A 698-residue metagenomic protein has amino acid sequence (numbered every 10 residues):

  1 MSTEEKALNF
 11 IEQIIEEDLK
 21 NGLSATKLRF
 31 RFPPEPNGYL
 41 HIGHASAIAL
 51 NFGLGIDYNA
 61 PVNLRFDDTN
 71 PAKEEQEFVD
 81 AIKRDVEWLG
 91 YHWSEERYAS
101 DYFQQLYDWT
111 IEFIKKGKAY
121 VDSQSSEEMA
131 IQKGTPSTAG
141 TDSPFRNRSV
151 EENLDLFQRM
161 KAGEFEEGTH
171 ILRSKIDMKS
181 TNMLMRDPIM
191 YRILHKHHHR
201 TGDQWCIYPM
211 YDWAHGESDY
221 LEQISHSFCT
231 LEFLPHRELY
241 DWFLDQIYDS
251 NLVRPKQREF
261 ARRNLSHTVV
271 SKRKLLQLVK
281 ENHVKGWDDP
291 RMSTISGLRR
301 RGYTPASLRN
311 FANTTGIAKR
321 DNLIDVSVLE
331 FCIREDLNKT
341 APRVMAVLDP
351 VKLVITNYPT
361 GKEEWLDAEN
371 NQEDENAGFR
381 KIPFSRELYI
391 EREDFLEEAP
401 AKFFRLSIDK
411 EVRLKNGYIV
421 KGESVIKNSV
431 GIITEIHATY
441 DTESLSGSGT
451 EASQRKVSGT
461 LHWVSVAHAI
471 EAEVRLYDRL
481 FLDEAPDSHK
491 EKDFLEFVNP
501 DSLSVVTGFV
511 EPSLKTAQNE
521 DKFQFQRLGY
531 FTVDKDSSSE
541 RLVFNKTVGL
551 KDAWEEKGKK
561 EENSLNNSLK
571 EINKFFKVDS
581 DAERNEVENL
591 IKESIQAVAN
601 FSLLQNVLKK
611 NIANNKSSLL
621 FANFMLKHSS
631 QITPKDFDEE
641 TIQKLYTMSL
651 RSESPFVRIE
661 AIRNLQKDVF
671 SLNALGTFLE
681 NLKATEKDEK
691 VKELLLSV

Functional and structural regions predicted by a protein language model:
K6-K83, H199-T230: N-terminal catalytic cores of NTP/NDP-binding nucleotidyl/phosphoryl-transfer enzymes
L64, D68-N70, Q76, Y98 (+4 more regions): Active-site cores that bind ATP or allylic diphosphates and position pyrophosphate for catalysis
F78-Y102, T110, A119: A glycine-rich helix N-cap at a beta->alpha junction
F311-F575: Substrate/cofactor-recognition hotspot
E571-V578, N606-I612, K644-R651, F678-E686: Alpha-solenoid HEAT/Armadillo-like helical repeat scaffolds in large eukaryotic proteins
S580-R584, A613-L619, P655-F656, T685-K690: Alpha-helix N-cap/helix-start positions at coil->helix boundaries
E586-N589, L620-F624, K644, E660 (+2 more regions): Alpha-solenoid helical repeat scaffolds
E593-L603, I612-A613, K627-T641, E653 (+3 more regions): Alpha-helix capping and inter-helical loop/turn segments
